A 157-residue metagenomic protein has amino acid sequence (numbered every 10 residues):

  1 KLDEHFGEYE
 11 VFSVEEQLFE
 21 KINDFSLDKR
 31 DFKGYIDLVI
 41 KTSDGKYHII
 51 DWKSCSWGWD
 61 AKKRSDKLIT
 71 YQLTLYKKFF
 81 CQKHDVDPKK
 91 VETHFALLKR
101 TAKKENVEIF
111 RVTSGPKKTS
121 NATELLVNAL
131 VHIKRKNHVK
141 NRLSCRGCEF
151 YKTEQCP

Functional and structural regions predicted by a protein language model:
K1-W59, D85-E92: Catalytic cores of nuclease domains that cleave nucleic-acid phosphodiester backbones
K33, Y71-T74, L143-R146: Non-catalytic, well-ordered alpha-helical scaffold segments
W57-A61, K104-V107: Short small-residue beta-strand/loop micro-motif enriched in glycine and branched aliphatics
A61-I69: Short alpha-helix boundary/capping segments
L68, Q72, K118-N121: Short acidic-hydrophobic sequence patches enriched in Asp/Glu that either
I69-C81: An active-site-proximal "capping" alpha-helix that borders the catalytic cofactor pocket
K78-P157: Metal-dependent nuclease catalytic regions and adjoining charged, substrate-binding loops involved in nucleic-acid end
